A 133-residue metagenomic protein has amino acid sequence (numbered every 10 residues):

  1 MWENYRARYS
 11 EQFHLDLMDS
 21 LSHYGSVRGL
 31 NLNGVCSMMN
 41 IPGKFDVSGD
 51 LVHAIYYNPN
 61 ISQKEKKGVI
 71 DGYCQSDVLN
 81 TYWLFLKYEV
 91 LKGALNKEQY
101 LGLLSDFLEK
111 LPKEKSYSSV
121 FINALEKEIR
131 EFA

Functional and structural regions predicted by a protein language model:
M1-G72, S76-Q99, L111-S116: Metal-dependent phosphoesterase core characteristic of DEDDh/y 3'-5' exonuclease domains
L95-A133: C-terminal accessory extensions appended to soluble enzyme cores
